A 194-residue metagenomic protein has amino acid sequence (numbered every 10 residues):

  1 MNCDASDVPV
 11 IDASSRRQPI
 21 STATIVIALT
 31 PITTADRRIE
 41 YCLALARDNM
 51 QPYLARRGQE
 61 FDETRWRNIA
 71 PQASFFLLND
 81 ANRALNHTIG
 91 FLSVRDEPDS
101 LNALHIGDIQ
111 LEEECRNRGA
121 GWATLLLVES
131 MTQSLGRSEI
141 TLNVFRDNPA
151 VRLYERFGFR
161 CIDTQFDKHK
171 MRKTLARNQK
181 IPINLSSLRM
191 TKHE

Functional and structural regions predicted by a protein language model:
N2-C3, D7-E114, W122-M131, L135 (+2 more regions): Acetyl-CoA-dependent GNAT
E40, V151-R152: Alpha-helical elements of the RecA-like P-loop NTPase motor core of helicases
R116, T141-V151, D167-T174: Conserved beta-strand-loop-alpha-helix junction that forms the acyl-donor binding cleft
G119: Glycine-rich phosphate-binding loop
Y154-E155, F159: Conserved active-site tyrosine of GNAT-family acetyltransferases
A176-N184: Short, charged/polar, Gly/Pro-enriched secondary-structure boundary elements
